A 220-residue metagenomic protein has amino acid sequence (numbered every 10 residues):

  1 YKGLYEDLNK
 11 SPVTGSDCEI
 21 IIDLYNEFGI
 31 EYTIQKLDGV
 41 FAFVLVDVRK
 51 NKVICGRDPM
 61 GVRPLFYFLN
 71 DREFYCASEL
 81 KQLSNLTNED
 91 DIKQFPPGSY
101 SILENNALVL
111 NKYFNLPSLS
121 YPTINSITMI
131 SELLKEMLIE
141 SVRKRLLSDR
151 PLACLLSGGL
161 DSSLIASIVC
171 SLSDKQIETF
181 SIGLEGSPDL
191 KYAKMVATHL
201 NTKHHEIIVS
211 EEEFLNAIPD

Functional and structural regions predicted by a protein language model:
K2-E19, V46-T128: N-terminal segments that mediate ammonia production and transfer in glutamine-dependent amidotransferase systems
P12, I30-I34, V53, E89 (+1 more regions): Short helix-to-loop capping/linker segments positioned immediately adjacent to catalytic or ligand/cofactor-binding
G15-K50: Catalytic core of PPM/PP2C metal-dependent serine/threonine phosphatase domains
N26-G29, M60, K81-L83, E185-G186: Short beta->alpha connector loops
I34-D38, E89-P96, R145-L152, S181: Short coil/turn segments at secondary-structure boundaries
V48-I54, P59-D71, L119-D220: ATP-dependent adenylate-handling active sites, centered on carboxylate activation for C-N bond formation
